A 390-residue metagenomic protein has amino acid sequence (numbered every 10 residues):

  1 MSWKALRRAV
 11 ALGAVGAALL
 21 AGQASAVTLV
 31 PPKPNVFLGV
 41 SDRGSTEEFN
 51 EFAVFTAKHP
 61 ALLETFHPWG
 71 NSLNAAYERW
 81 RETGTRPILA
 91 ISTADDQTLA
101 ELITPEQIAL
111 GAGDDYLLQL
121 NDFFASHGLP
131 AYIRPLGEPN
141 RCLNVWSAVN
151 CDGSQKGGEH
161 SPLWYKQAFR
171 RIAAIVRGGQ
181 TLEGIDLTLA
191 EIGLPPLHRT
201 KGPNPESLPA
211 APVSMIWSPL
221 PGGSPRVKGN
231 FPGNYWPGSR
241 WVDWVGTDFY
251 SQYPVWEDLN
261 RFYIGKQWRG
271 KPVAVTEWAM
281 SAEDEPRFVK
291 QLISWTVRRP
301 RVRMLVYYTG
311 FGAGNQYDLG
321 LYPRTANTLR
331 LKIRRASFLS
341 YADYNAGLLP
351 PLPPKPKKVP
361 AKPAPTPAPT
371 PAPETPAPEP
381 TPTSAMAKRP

Functional and structural regions predicted by a protein language model:
S2-A26: Secretory targeting and sorting signals
A26, K355-P390: Composition-driven, intrinsically disordered low-complexity tracts enriched in small residues
A26-N71: Boundary/entry segment of secreted carbohydrate-active catalytic domains
V27-R43, A131, P272-K355: Substrate-binding cleft of secreted/luminal carbohydrate-active enzymes
R43-F52, G70-R79, D115-L120, R199-P203 (+3 more regions): Alpha-helical scaffolding within the catalytic cores of extracellular/periplasmic polymer-degrading hydrolases
S72-S92, W236-E285: Glycoside hydrolase catalytic-domain groove-lining segments
A75-L197, A210-P212, L305-Y308, Y317-I333 (+1 more regions): Substrate-binding cleft of extracellular glycoside hydrolase catalytic domains
E191-A211, M215-D248: Substrate-binding cleft/loops of secretory-pathway carbohydrate-active enzymes
